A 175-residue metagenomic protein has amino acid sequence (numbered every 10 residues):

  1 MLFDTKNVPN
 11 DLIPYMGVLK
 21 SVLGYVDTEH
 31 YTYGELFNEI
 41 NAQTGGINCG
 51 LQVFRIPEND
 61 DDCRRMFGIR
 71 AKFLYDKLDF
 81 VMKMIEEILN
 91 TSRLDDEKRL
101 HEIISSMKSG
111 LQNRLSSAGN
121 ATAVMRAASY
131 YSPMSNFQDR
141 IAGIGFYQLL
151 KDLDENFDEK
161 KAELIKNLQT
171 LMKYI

Functional and structural regions predicted by a protein language model:
M1-M16, G24, H30-E159: M16 family metallopeptidases and their MPP-like homologs
L19: Active-site His/Glu-centered metal-binding helix of metallohydrolases
G143, I165-I175: Non-catalytic, conformational "gating/processing" segments within enzyme and secreted inhibitor domains
D158-K166: A compositional/structural signature marking long, glycine- and acidic/polar-rich segments with frequent tryptophans
